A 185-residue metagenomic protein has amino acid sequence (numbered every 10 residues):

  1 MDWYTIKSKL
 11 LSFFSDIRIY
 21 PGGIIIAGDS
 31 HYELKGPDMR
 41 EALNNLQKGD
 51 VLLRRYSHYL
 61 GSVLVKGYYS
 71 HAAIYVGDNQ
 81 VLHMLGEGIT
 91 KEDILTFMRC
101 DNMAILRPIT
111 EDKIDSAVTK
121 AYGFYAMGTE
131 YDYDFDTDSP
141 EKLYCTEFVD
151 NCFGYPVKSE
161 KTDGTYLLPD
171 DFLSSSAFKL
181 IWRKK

Functional and structural regions predicted by a protein language model:
M1-K185: Cysteine-nucleophile amide-bond enzymes
